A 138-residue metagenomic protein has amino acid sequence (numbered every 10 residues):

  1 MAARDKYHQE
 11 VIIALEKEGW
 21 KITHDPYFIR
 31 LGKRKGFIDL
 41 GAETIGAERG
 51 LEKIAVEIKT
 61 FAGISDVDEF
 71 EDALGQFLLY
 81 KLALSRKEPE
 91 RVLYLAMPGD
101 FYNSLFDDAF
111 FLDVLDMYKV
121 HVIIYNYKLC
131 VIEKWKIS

Functional and structural regions predicted by a protein language model:
A3-H8, I12: Nuclease catalytic cores
W20-K21, V120: Short aromatic/hydrophobic-glycine micro-motifs
K21-A55, E69, I137-S138: Active-site metal-binding core of divalent-cation-utilizing nuclease and nuclease-like domains
E52, V67-E90: Basic, amphipathic alpha-helical patches used to engage nucleic acids or provide basic targeting signals, exemplified
I58-F70: Short beta-strand-loop-alpha-helix junction that forms the active-site gateway of nucleic-acid-processing nucleases
L82-D116, Y125-Y127: Nucleic-acid nuclease catalytic cores
H121-S138: Charged phosphate-binding loop/patch that engages nucleotide di/tri-phosphates or the phosphate backbone of nucleic
